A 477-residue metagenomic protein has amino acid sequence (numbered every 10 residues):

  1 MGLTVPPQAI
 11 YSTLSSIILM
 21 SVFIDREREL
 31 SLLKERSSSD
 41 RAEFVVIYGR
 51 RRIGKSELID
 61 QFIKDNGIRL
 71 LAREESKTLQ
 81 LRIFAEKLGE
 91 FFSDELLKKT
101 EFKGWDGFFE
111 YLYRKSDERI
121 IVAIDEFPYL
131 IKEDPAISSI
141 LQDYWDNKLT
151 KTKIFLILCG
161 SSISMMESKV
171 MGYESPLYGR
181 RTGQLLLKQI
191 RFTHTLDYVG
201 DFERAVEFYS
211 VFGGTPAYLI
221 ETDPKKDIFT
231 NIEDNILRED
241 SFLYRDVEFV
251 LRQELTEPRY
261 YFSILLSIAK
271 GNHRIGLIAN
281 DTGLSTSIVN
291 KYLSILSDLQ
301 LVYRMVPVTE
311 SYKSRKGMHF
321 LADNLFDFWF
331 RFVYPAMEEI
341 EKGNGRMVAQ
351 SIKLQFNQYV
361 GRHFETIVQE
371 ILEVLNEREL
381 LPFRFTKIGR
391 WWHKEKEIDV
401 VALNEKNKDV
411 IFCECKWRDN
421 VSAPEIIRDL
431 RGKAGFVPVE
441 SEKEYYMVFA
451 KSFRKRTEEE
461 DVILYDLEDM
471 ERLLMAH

Functional and structural regions predicted by a protein language model:
M1-Q350: Phosphate-binding site recognition
G2, V22, K316-H477: A cross-kingdom feature that marks ATP-driven nucleic-acid transaction machinery
